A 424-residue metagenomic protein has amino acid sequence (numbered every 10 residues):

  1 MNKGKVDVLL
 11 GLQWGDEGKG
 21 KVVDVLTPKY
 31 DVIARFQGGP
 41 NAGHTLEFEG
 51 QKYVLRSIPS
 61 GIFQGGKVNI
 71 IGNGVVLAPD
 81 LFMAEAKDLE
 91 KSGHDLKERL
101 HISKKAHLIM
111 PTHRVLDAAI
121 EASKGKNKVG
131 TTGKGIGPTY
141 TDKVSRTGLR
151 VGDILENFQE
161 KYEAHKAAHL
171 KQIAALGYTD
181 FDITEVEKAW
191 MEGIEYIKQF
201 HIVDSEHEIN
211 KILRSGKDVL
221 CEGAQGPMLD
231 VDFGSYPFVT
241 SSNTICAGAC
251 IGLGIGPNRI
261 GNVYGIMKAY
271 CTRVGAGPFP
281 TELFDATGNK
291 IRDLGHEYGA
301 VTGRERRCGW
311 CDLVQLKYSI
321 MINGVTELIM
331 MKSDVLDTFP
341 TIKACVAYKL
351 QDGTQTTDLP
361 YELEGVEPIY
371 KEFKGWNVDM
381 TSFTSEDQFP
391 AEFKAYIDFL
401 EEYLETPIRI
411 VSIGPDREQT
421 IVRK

Functional and structural regions predicted by a protein language model:
M1-K424: Non-transmembrane, aqueous-exposed alpha-helical and coiled segments at domain scale
